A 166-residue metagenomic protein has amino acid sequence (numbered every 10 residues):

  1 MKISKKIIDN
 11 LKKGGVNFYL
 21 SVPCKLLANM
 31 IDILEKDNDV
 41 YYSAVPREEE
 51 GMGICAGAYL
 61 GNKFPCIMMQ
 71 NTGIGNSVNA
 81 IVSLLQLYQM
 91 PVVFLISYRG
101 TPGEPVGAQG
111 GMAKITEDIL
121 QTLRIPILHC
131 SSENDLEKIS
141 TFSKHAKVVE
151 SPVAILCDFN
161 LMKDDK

Functional and structural regions predicted by a protein language model:
M1-K166: Thiamine diphosphate
